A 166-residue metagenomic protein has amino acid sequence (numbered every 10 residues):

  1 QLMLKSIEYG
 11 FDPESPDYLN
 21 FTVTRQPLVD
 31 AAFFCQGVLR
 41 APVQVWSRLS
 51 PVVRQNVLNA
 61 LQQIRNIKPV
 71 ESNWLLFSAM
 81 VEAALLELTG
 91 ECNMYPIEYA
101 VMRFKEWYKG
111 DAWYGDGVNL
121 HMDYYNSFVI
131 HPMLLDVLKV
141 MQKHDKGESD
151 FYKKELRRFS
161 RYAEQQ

Functional and structural regions predicted by a protein language model:
M3-F159: Aromatic-lined, polymer-binding surfaces characteristic of secreted/periplasmic polysaccharide-degrading enzymes
Y162-A163: Glycine-rich phosphate/ribose-binding loops and adjacent secondary-structure elements that form binding surfaces
